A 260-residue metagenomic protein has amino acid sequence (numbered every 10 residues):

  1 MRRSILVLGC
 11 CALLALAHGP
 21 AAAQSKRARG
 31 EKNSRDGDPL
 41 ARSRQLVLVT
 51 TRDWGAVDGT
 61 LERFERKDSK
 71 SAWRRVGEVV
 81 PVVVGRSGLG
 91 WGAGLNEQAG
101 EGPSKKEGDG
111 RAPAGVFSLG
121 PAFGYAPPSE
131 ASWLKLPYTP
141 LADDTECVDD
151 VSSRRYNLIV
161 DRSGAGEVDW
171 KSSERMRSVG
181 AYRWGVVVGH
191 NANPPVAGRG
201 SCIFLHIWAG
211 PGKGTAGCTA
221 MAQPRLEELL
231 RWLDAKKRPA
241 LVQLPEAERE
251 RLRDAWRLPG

Functional and structural regions predicted by a protein language model:
M1-S4: Positively charged n-region of N-terminal signal peptides that target proteins for export
L6-A15: Hydrophobic helical h-region of N-terminal Sec-dependent signal peptides in bacterial secretory/periplasmic proteins
A17, A21-S25: Boundary at the C-terminal end of the N-terminal hydrophobic targeting segment
K26-T215, P224-G260: Cell wall/extracellular polymer interaction/catalysis modules
C218: Short cysteine clusters
M221: A conserved hydrophobic position in a structured secondary element of the catalytic/binding core that shapes
